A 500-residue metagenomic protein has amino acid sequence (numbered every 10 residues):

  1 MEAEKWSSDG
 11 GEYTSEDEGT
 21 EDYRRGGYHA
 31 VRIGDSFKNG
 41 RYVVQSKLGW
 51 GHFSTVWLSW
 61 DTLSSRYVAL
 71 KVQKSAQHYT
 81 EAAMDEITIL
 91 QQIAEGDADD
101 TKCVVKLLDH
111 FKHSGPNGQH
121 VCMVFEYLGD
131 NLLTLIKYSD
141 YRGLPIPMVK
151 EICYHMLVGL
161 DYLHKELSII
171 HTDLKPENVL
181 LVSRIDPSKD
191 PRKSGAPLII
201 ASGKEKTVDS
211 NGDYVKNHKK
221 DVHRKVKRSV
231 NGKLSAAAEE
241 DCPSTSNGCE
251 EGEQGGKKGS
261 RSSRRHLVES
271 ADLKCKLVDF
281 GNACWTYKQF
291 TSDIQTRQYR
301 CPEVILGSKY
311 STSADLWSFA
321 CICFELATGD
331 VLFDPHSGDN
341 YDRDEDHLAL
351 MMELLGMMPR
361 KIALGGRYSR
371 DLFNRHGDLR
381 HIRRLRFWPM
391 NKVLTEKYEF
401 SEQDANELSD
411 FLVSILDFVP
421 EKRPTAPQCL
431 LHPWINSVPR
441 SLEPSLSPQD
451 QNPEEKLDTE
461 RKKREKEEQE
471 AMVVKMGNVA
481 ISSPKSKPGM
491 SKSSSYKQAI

Functional and structural regions predicted by a protein language model:
I33-D35, V43, H52-K74: Glycine-rich ATP phosphate-binding loop
G96-K112: Conserved HxN/HPN-centered segment at the entrance to the catalytic loop of eukaryotic protein kinase-like domains
L108-G118, G281-Y287, M352-V413: C-terminal lobe substrate-recognition/regulatory segment of protein kinase catalytic domains
Q119-C122, Y127-S188, S194, I200-E205 (+4 more regions): Conserved alphaE helix
I185-K193, E421-R461: Regulatory extensions flanking the kinase catalytic core
D315: Conserved catalytic-loop aspartate of Hanks-type protein kinases
R360-K361, F411-Q428: A conserved short helix/loop substructure at the end of the activation segment of eukaryotic-like protein kinase domains
S441-I500: C-terminal intrinsically disordered, low-complexity extensions immediately downstream of enzyme catalytic cores
